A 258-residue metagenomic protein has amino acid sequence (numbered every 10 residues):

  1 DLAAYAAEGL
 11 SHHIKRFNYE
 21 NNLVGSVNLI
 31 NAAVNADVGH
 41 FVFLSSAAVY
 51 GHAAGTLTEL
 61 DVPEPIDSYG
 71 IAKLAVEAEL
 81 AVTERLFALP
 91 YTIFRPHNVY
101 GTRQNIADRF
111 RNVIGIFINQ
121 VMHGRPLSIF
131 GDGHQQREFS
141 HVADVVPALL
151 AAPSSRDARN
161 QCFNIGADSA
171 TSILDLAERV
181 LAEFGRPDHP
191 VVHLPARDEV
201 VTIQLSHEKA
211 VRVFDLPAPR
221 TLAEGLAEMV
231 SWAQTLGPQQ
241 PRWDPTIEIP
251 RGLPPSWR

Functional and structural regions predicted by a protein language model:
D1-P96: N-terminal Rossmann-like NAD(P)+-binding domain of SDR-like oxidoreductases, especially those catalyzing
A7, S46-V49, A53, R109 (+3 more regions): Activation loop
L10-S11, V34, H52-A54, R103-N105 (+2 more regions): Short glycine-/acidic-enriched loop or helix-start segments at secondary-structure transitions that form or flank
H13-F17, G55-E59, A107-F110, V142-D144 (+2 more regions): Short, glycine/charged-enriched secondary-structure capping and boundary segments
V42-S45, I93-G101, G131, C162-A167: Short beta-strand segments
D61, P65-A72, P96, I106 (+2 more regions): The catalytic Tyr-centered alpha-helix of NAD(P)H-dependent dehydrogenases
A75, E79, T83, V113 (+3 more regions): Hydrophobic alpha-helix immediately C-terminal to the catalytic Tyr-X-X-X-Lys motif of short-chain
M122-R258: C-terminal substrate-binding subdomain of Rossmann-fold SDR/epimerase-dehydratase oxidoreductases
